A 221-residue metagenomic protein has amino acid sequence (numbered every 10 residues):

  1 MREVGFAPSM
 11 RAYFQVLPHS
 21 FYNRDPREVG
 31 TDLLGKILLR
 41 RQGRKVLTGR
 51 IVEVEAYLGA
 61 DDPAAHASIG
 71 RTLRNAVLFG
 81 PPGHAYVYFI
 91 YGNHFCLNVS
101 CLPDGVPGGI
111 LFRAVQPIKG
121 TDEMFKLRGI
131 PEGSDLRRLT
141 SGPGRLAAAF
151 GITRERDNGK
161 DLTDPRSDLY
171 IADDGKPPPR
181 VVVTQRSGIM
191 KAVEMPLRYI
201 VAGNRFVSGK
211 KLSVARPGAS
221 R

Functional and structural regions predicted by a protein language model:
F6-R221: Conserved, well-structured core segments that form or line functional sites
